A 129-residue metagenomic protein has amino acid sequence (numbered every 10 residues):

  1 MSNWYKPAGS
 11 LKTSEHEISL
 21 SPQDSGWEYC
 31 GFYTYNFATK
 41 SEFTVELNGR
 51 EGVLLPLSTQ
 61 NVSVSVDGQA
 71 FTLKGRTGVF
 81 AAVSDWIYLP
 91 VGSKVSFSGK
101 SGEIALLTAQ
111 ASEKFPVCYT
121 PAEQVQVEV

Functional and structural regions predicted by a protein language model:
S2-L11: Intrinsically disordered, low-complexity terminal regions
L11-T44, E51, V129: A short glycine-rich, His/Asp/Glu-containing loop-to-beta-strand
F32-N36, V53, W86-Y88, L106: Conserved hydrophobic/aromatic beta-strand scaffold that supports enzyme active sites
V45-F71: Glycine- and acidic-residue-biased ligand/ion/polar-headgroup-sensing regions
F71-G78: Acidic, glycine/polar-enriched metal-coordinating patches/loops that mediate binding to polyanionic ligands
G78-P116: Ligand-binding loop in jelly-roll beta-barrel domains
P121-V129: Active-site-adjacent segment of 2-oxoglutarate/Fe(II) JmjC oxygenases
